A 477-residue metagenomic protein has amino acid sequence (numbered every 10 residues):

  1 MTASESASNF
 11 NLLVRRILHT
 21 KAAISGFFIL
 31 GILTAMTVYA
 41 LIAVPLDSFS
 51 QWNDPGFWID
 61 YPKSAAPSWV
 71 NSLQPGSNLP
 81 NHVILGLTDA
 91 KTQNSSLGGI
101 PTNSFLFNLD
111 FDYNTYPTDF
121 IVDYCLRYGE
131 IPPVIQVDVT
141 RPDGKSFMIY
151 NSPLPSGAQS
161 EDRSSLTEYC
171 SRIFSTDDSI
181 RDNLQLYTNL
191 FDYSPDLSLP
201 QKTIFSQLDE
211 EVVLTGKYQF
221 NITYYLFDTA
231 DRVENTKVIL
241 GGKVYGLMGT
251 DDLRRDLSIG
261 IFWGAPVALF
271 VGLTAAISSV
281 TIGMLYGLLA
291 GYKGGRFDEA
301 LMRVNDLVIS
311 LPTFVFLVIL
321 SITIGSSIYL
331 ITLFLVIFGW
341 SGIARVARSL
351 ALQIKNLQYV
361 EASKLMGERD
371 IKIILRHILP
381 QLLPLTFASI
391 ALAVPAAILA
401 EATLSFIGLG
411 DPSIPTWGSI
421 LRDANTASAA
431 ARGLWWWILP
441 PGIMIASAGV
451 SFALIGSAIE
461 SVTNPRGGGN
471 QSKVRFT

Functional and structural regions predicted by a protein language model:
M1-G272, A424-G442, A446-S447, I455 (+1 more regions): Gly/Trp-centered helix-boundary motif
T250-T477: Alpha-helical transmembrane segments of integral membrane proteins, especially multi-pass inner/plasma-membrane
